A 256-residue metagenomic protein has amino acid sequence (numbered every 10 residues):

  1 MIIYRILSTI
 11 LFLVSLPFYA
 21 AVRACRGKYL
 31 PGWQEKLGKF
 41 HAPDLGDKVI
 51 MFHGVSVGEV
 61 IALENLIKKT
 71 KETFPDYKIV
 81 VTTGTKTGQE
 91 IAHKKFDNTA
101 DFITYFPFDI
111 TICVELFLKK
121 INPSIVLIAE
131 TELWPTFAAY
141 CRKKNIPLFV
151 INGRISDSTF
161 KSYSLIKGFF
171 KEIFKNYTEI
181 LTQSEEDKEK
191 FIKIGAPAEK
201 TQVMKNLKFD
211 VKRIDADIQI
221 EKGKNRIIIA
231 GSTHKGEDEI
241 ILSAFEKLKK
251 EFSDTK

Functional and structural regions predicted by a protein language model:
M1-I2, I166: Absolute protein N-terminus
I3-L7, L11-F18, V22: Membrane-interacting alpha-helical segments
T9, A62, I240: Charged catalytic carboxylate motif
L16-K36, H41-A216, I229, T233: Active-site and donor-binding regions of nucleotide-sugar-utilizing enzymes
L45-M51, K78, G223-I228, D238-I240 (+1 more regions): Charged active-site motifs of nucleotide-sugar-dependent glycosyltransferases
L66-T73, I240-S253: Short hydrophobic signal-anchor/transmembrane segments that target glycosyltransferases and glycosylation machinery
K161, I214-K224, K235-S243: ALDH superfamily catalytic-core signature
